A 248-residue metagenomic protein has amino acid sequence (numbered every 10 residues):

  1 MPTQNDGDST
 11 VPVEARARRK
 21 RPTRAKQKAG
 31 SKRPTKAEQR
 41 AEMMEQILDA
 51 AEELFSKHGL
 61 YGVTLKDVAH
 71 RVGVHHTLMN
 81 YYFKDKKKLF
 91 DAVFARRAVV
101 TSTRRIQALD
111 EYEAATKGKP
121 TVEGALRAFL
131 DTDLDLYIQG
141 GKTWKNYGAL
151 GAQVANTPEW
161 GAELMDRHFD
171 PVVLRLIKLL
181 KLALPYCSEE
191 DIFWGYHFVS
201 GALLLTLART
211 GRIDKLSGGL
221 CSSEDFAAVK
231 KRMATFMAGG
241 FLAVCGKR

Functional and structural regions predicted by a protein language model:
M1-S31, Q139, D170-R248: C-terminal peripheral helix-coil segments that are non-catalytic and often amphipathic
R40, M44-E52: Short, leucine-enriched amphipathic alpha-helices that occur as contiguous helical runs
Q46, L54-R96: Helix-turn-helix
L48, S102, E123-L130, Y196 (+1 more regions): Short, amphipathic alpha-helical "lid/cap" segments that border enzyme active or binding sites
A50, L54, A202-L205: Short amphipathic alpha-helical elements of helix-turn-helix/winged-helix folds
I106-K145, Y196: Hydrophobic alpha-helical connector segments
G124-A128, Q139-R167, T210-K215: Amphipathic alpha-helical segments used for helix-helix packing
F129, D133, G148-A155, V199 (+2 more regions): Short alpha-helical scaffolding segments that buttress acidic/His motifs in well-ordered protein cores
